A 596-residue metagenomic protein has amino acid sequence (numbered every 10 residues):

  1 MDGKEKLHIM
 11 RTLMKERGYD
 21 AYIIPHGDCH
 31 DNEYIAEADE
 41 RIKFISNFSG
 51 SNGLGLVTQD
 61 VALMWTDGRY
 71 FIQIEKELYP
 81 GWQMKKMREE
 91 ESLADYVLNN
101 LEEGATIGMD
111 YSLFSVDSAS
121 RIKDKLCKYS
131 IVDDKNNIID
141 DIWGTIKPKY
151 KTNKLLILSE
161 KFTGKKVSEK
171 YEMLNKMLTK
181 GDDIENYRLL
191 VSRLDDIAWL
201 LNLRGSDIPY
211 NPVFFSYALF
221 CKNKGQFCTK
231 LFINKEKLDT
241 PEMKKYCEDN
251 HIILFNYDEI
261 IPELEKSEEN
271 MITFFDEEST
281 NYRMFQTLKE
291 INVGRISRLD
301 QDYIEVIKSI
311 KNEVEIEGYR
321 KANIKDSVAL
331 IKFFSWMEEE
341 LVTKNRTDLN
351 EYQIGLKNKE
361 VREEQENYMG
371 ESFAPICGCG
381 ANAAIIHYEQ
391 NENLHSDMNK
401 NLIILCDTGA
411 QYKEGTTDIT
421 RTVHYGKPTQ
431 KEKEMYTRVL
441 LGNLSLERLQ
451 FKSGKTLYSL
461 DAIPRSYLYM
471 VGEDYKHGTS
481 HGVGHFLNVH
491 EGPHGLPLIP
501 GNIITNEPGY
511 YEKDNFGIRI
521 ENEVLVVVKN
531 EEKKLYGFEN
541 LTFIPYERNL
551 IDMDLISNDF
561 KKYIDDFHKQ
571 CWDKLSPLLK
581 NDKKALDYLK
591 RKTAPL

Functional and structural regions predicted by a protein language model:
M1-L596: Active-site neighborhoods and metal-handling regions in enzymes and metal-associated proteins
